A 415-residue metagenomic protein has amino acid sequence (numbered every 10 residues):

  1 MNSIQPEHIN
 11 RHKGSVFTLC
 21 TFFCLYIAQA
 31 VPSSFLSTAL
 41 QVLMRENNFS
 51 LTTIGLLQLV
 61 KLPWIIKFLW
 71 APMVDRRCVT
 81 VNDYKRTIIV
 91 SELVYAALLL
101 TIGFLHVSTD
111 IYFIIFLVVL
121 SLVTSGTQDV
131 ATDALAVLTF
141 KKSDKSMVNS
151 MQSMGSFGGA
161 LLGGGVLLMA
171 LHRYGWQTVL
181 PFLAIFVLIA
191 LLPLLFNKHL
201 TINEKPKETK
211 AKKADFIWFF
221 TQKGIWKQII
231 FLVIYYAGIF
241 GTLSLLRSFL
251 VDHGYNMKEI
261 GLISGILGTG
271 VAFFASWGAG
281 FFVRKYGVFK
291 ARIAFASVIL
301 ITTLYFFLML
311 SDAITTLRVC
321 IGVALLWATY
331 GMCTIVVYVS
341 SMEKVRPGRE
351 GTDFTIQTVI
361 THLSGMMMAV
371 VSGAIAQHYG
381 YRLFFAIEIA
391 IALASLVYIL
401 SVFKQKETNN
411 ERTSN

Functional and structural regions predicted by a protein language model:
N2-S15, H199-I229: Juxtamembrane intracellular "pre-TM" segments in multi-pass secondary transporters
P6-W64, W226-F231, Y235-L250: Helix-loop boundary and gating motifs at the non-cytosolic
I66-N82, F274-V288, A376-Q377: Helix-to-loop junctions at the C-terminal end of transmembrane segments in multipass secondary transporters
I89-S108, V298-I314: C-terminal ends and interior cores of transmembrane alpha-helices in multi-pass membrane transporters/permeases
G126-F140, G331-R346: Intracellular juxtamembrane helix-capping segments at the cytosolic ends of symmetry-related transmembrane helices
S146-G165, I360-M368: Glycine-rich segments within core transmembrane alpha-helices of 12-TM secondary carriers
K290-V337: C-terminal transmembrane helical hairpin of 12-TM major facilitator-type secondary transporters
G348-Q377: A late C-terminal transmembrane helix in Major Facilitator Superfamily
